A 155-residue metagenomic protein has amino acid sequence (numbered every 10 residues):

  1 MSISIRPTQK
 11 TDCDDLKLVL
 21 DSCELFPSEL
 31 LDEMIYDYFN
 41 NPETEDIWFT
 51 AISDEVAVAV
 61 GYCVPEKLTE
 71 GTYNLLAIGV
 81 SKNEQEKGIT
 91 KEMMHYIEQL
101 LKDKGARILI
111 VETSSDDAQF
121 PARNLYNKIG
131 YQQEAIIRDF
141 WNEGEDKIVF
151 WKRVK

Functional and structural regions predicted by a protein language model:
S2-S4: Extreme N-terminal starter segment of soluble prokaryotic enzymes
P7-L76, S81-N83, M94-Y96, L100 (+2 more regions): Acetyl-CoA-dependent GNAT
D46, E145-V149: Short hydrophobic/aromatic beta-strand or adjacent loop that forms the aromatic wall/cage of a ligand/substrate-binding
E86: Glycine-rich ATP-lid loops
K91, D116-A135: Conserved active-site alpha-helix within GNAT-family acetyltransferase domains
L101-S114: Conserved GNAT acetyl-CoA-binding A-motif
V111-A122, F140-G144: Conserved beta-strand-loop-alpha-helix junction that forms the acyl-donor binding cleft
